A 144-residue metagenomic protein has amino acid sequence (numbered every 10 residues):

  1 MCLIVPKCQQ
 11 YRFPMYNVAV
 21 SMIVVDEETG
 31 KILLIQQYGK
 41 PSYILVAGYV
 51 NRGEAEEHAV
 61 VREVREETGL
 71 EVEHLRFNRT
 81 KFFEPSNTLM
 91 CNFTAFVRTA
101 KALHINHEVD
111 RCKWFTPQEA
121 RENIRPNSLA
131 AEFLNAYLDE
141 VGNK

Functional and structural regions predicted by a protein language model:
M1-S21: Acidic, metal-coordinating catalytic segment for phosphate/diphosphate chemistry, firing primarily on the Nudix
I4, I44, N92: Conserved beta-strand segments that form the floor/walls of ligand-binding pockets within enzyme and binding domains
P14, I23-V24, K101-I105: Short secondary-structure boundary/capping segments
P14, S42, E84-N87: Short glycine/serine/proline-enriched coil/turn segments at secondary-structure junctions
V20-M22, L75-R76: Small-residue-enriched segments and motifs
I23-E67: Conserved Nudix-box catalytic region and its N-terminal flanking loop in Nudix hydrolases and closely related
V50-A136, V141-G142: Unchanged
